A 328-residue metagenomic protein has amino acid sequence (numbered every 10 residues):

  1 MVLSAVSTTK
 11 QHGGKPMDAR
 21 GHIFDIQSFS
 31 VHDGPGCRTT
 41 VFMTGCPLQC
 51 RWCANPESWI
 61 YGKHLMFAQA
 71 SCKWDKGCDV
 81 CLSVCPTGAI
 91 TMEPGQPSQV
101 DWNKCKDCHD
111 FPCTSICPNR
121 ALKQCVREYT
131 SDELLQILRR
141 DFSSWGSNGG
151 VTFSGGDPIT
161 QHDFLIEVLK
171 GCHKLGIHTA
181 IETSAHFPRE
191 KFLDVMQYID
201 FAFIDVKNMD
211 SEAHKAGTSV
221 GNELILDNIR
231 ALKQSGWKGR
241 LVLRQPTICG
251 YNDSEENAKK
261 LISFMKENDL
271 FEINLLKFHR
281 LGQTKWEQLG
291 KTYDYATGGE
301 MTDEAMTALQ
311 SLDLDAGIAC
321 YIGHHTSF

Functional and structural regions predicted by a protein language model:
V2-L3, S7-P35, G236-K238, T247-F328: Auxiliary Fe-S-binding modules of radical SAM enzymes
I23-G77, S98-D107: N-terminal pre-triad scaffold of radical SAM enzymes
G45, Y129, E256: Conserved active-site and cofactor/substrate-binding residues in soluble primary-metabolism enzymes
Q49-C53, E93, I116, Q161 (+2 more regions): Residues that scaffold the ATP/ADP-binding catalytic core of kinase and kinase-like folds
Y61-Q197: Conserved Radical SAM active-site core
F67-Q69, K215-G221, G290-G298: Short glycine-enriched, charge-decorated loop/helix-capping segments at active-site entrances that position
P97, K123-V126, D157, G217 (+2 more regions): Pocket-edge positions in alpha/beta enzyme catalytic cores
D132-G282, E287: Conserved AdoMet/S-adenosylmethionine-binding subsite of the radical SAM
